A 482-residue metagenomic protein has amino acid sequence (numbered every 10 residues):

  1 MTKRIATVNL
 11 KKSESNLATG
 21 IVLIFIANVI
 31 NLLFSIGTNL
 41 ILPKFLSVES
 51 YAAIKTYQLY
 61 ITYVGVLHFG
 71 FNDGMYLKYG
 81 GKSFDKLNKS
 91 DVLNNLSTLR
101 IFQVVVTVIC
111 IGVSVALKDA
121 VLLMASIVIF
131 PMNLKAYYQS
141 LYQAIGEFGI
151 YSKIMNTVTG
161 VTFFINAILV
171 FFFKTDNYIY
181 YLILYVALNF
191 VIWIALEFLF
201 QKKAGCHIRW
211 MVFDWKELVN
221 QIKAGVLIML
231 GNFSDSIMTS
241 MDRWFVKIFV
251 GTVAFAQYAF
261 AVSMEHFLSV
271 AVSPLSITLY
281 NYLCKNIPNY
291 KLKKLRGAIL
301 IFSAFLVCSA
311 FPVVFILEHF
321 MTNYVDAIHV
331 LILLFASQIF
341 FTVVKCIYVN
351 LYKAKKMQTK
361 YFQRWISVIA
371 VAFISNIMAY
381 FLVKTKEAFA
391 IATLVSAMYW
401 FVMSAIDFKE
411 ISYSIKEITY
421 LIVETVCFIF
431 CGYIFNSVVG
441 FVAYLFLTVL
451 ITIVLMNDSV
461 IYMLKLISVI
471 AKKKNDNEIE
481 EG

Functional and structural regions predicted by a protein language model:
M1-L10, R209, K416, G432-G482: Membrane-proximal transmembrane or re-entrant/amphipathic helices at the cytosolic face
T2-I5, K12-G70, T162-F163, K223-V253 (+3 more regions): Signature of the first transmembrane helix
T2-S13, G149, Y178-Y185, I194-T239 (+4 more regions): Interhelical loop/hinge segments that connect adjacent transmembrane helices in multipass membrane
P43-S50, G112-L123, G146-K153, G160-I194 (+4 more regions): Membrane-interface helix-loop junctions in multi-pass transport and translocation proteins
H68-D85, G205, A261, E265-N289 (+2 more regions): Helix-loop junctions and terminal segments of transmembrane helices in multi-pass membrane transport/translocation
F69-D73, N94-L123, I168, I194 (+3 more regions): Alpha-helical transmembrane segments of multi-pass membrane transport and lipid-handling proteins
K78, M132-M155, A336-I366, I406-I411: Membrane-interface junctions at transmembrane-helix termini in multi-pass inner-membrane proteins
S97-L230: Hydrophobic transmembrane helix module of multi-pass membrane transport proteins
